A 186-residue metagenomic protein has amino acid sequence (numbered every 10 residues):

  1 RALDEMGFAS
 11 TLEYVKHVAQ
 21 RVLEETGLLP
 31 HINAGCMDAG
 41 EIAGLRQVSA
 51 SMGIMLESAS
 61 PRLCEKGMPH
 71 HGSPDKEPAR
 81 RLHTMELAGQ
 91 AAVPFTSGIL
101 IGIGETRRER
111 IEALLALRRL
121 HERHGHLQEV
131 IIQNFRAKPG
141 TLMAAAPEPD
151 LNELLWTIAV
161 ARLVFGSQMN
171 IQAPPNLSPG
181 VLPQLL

Functional and structural regions predicted by a protein language model:
R1, M55, Q133: Conserved residues at the C-terminal ends of beta-strands
R1-A9, R136-L142: Glycine-rich, proline-tolerant flexible connector loops at the mouths of alpha/beta enzymes
D4-S97: Radical SAM/AdoMet-radical enzyme domain recognition
I32-M37, A173-P179: Glycine-rich beta-to-alpha transition loops that act as phosphate-gripper elements at the mouths of alpha/beta enzyme
Q47-S51, A79-T141, E153-S178: Conserved C-terminal portion of the radical SAM core fold that forms the substrate/S-adenosylmethionine-binding
A145-D150: Short, contiguous acidic/charged loop-to-helix segments that flank catalytic cores in large enzymes
P179-L186: Radical SAM enzyme core and accessory elements
